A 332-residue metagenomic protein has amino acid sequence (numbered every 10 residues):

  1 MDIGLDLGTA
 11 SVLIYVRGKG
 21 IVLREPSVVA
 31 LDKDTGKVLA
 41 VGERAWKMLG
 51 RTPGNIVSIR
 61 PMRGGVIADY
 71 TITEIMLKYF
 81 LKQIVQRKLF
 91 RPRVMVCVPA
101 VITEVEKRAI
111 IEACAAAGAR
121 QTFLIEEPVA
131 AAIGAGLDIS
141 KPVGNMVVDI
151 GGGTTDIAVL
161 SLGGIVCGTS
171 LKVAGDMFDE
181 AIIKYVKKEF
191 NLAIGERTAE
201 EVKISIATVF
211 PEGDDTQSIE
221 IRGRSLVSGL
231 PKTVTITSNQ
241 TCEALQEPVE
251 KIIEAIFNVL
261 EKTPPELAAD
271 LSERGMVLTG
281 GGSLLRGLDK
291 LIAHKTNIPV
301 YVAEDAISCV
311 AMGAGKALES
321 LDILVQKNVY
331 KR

Functional and structural regions predicted by a protein language model:
M1-I150, A158-V277, S283-R332: Nucleotide/phosphate-binding catalytic cleft detector across ATP-hydrolyzing and phosphate-transferring enzymes
